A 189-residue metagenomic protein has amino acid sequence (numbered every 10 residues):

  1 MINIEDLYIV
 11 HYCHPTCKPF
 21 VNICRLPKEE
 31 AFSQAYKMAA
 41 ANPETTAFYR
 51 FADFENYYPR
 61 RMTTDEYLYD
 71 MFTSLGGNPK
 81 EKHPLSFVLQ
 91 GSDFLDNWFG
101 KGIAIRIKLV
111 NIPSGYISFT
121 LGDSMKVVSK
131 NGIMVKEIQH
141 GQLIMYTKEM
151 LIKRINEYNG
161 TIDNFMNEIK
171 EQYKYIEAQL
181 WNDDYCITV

Functional and structural regions predicted by a protein language model:
I2-D6, H14-F51, E81-H83, D93-V189: Conserved NAD+-utilizing ADP-ribose enzyme module
M38-E81: Short N-terminal edge-element motif at the start of the domain
Q90: Divalent-cation-assisted or electrostatically stabilized phosphate/pyrophosphate-binding catalytic cores
